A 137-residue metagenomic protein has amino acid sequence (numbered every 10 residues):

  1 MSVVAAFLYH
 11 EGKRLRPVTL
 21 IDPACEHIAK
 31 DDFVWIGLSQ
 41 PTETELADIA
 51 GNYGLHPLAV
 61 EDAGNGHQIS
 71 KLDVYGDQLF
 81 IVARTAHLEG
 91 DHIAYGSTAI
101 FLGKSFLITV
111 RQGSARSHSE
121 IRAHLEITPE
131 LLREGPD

Functional and structural regions predicted by a protein language model:
M1-D137: Peripheral, non-transmembrane regulatory/ligand-interaction domains of membrane transport proteins
